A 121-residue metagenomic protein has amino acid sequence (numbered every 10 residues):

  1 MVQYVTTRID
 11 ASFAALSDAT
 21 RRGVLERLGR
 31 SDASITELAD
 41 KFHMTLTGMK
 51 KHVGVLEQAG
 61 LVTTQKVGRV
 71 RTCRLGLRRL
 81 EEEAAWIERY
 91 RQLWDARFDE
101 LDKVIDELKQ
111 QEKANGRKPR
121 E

Functional and structural regions predicted by a protein language model:
M1-R8, R27-L46, V55-Q58, T63 (+1 more regions): C-terminal regulatory/oligomerization modules of transcriptional regulators
T7-S17: Extreme N-terminal segment that seeds HTH/winged-HTH DNA-binding domains in transcriptional regulators
A15-T20, L80: Short helix-coil-helix linker/hinge
R22-V24: Pre-recognition alpha-helix immediately N-terminal to the DNA-recognition helix within helix-turn-helix or winged-helix
K66-T72: Short, Lys/Arg-rich nucleic-acid/phosphate-binding segment
